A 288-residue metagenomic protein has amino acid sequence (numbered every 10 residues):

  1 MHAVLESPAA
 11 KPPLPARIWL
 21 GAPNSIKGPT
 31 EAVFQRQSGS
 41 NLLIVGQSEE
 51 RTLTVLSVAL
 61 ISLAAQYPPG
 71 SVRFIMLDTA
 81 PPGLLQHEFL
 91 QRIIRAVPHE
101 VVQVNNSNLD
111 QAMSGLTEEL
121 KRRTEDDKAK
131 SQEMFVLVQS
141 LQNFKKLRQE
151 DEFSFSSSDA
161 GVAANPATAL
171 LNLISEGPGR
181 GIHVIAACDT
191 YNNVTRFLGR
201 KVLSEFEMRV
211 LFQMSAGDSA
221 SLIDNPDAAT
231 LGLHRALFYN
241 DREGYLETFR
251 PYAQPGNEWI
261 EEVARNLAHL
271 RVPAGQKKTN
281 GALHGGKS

Functional and structural regions predicted by a protein language model:
H2-D224, A228-L231, D241-E243, N257-E258 (+2 more regions): P-loop NTPase catalytic phosphate-binding loop
L233-A236: Tight coil/turn sites that cap or link beta-strands
F249-R250, L270, Q276-T279: Intrinsically disordered, proline/serine/glycine-rich low-complexity cytoplasmic regions
Y252, G256: C-terminal binding/interaction regions
N280-S288: Long, low-complexity, intrinsically disordered segments
